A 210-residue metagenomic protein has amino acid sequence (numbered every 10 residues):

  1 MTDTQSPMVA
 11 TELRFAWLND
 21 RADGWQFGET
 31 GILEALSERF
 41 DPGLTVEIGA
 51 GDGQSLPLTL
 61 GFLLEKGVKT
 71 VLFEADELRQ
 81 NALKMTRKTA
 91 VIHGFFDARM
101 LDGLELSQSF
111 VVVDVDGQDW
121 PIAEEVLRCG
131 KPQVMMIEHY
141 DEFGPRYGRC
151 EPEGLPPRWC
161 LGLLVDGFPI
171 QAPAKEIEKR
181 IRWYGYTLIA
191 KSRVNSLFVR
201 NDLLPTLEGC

Functional and structural regions predicted by a protein language model:
M1, M8, M85, M100 (+1 more regions): Detector for methionine-enriched segments
M1-R14, C210: Non-catalytic N-terminal targeting/anchoring module and adjacent flexible stem/linker that precedes the structured
T2-T4, W25, Y147, G154: Intrinsic low-complexity, intrinsically disordered segments enriched in polar/basic residues
T4-S6, A16-D20, G43, L106-S109 (+2 more regions): N-terminal start-of-chain detector that recognizes signal peptides and the immediate post-cleavage beginning
P7-V9, Q54, K88, E178: Alpha-helical protein-protein interaction elements
W17-V113, W120, D141-F143: SAM cofactor-binding core of SAM-dependent methyltransferases, primarily the Rossmann-like beta-alpha-beta module
E47, Q108-V111, G117-C210: Conserved acidic-Pro-Pro-aromatic motif
